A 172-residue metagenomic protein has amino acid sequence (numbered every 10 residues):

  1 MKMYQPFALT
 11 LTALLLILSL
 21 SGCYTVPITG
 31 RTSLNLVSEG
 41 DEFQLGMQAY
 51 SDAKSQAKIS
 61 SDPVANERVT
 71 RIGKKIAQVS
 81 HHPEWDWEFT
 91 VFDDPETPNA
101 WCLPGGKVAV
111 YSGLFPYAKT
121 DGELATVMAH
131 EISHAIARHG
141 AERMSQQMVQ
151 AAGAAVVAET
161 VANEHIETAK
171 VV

Functional and structural regions predicted by a protein language model:
Y4-A8, T12, L20-V172: A Zn2+-metalloprotease active-site environment signal
